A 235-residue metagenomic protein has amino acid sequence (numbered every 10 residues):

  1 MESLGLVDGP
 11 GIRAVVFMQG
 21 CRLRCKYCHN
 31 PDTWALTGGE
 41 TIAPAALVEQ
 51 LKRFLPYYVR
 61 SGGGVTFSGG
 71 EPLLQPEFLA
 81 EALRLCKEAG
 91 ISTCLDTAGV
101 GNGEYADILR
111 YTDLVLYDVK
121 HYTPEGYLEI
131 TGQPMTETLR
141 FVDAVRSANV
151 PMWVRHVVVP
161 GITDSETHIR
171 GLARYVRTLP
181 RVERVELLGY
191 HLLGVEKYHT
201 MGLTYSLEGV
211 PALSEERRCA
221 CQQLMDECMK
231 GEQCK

Functional and structural regions predicted by a protein language model:
M1-G5, P160-K235: Auxiliary Fe-S-binding modules of radical SAM enzymes
M1-L4, R13, F54: Short secondary-structure capping/turn segments at boundaries of alpha-helices and beta-strands
L6-I42: Canonical Radical SAM [4Fe-4S] cluster-binding loop centered on the CxxxCxxC motif and its immediate flanking residues
P31-S61, V65: Conserved alpha-helical substructure of the radical SAM core
D32-L36, L128-P134, G202-V210: Short glycine-enriched, charge-decorated loop/helix-capping segments at active-site entrances that position
K52-G64, S68-G69, L73-L193, H199-T200: Conserved AdoMet/S-adenosylmethionine-binding subsite of the radical SAM
